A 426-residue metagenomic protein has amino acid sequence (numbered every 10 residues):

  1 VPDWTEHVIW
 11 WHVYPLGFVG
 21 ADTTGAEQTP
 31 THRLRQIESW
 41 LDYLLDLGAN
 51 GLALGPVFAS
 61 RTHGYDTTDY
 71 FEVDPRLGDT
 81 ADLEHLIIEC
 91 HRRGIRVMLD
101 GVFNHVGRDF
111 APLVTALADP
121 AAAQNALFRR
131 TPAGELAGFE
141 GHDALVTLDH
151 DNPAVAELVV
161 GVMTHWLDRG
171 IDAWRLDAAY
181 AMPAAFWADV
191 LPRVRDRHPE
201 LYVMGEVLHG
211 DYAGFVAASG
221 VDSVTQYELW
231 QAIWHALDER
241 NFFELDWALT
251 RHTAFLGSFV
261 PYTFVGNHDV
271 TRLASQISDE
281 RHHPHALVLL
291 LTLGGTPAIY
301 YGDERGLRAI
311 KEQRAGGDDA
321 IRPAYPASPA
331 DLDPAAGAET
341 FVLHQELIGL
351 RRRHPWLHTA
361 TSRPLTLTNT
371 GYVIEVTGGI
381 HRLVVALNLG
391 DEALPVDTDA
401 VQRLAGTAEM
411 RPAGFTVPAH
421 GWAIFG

Functional and structural regions predicted by a protein language model:
V1-W10, Y14-G51, V57-R169, W187-V190 (+2 more regions): Substrate-binding/active-site clefts of carbohydrate-active enzymes
D3-H7, G25, T29, D246-T250 (+2 more regions): Loop/helix patches that line or flank the sugar-binding groove of alpha-linked glycan CAZymes
I9-H12, L52-L54, V97-L99, W174 (+4 more regions): Hydrophobic faces of well-ordered beta-strands that scaffold small-molecule active sites in alpha/beta enzyme cores
L16, V57, V102-N104, A179-A181 (+3 more regions): Active-site beta-loop-alpha junctions enriched in small/polar residues
R61, H105-G107, A181-A185, D211-G214 (+3 more regions): Flexible loop/turn segments at secondary-structure boundaries
I87-H91, I95, A116, G161 (+5 more regions): Active-site-proximal helices and loops of the catalytic beta/alpha 8
L383, E392-M410: Beta-strand-rich binding/interaction modules
R411-G426: C-terminal beta-strand-rich structural cap/linker in extracellular carbohydrate-active enzymes
